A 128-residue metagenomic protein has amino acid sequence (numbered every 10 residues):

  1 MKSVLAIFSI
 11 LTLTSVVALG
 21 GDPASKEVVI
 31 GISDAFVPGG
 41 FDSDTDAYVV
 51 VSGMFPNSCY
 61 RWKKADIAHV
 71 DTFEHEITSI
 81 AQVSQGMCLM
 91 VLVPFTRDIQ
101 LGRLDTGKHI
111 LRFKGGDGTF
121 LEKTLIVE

Functional and structural regions predicted by a protein language model:
V4-T14: Sec-dependent N-terminal signal peptides
L19-V70, H75, T119-E128: Primarily secretory-pathway and cell-envelope proteins
D46, T106-K108: Extracellular Ig-like/FN3 beta-sandwich strand-entry sites
D71, R103-D105, D117: Short loop/turn positions at the edges of beta-strands in beta-sheet-rich folds
T78-R103: An anionic, turn-rich surface loop/hairpin at beta-sheet edges that serves as a generic interaction/coordination patch
V83-M87, G116-K123: Short acidic/polar inter-strand loop motif in beta-rich domains
H109-F113: A short tyrosine-centered beta-strand micro-motif
